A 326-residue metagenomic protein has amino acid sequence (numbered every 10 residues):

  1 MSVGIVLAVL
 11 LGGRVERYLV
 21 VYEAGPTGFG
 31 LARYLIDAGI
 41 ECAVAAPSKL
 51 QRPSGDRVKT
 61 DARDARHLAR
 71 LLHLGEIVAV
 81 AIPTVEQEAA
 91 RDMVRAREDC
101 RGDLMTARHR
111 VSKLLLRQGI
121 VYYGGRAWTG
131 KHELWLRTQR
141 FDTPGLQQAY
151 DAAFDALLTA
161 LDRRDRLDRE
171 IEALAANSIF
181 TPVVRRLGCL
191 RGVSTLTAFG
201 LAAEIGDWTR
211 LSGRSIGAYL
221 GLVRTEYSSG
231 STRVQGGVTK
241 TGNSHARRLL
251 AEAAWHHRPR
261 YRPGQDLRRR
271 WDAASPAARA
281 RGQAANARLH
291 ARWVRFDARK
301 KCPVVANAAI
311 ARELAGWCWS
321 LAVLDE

Functional and structural regions predicted by a protein language model:
M1-E326: A detector of single, family-specific signature residues that are central to catalytic or substrate-handling motifs
